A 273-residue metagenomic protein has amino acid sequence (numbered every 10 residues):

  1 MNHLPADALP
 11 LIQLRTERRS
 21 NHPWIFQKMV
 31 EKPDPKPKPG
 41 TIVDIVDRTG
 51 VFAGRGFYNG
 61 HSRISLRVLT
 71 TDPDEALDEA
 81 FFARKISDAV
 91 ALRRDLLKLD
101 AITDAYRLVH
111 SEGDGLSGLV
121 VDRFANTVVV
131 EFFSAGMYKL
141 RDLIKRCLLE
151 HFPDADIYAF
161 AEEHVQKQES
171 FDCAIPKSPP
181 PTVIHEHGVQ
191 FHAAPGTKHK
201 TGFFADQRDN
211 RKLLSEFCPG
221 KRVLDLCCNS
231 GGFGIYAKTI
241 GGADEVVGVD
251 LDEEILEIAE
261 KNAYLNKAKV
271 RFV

Functional and structural regions predicted by a protein language model:
M1-R123, P179: Non-catalytic accessory regions of SAM-dependent methyltransferases
G40, N126, C227: Residue-level signal for inorganic ion chemistry
A80-R84, D88-D95, L99-D100, P153-E169 (+2 more regions): A short, charged
V109-D122, Y138-F204, K212: Non-catalytic substrate-recognition/targeting regions of SAM-dependent transferases
A125-Y138: A short interface-forming secondary-structure element
P176-V273: Rossmann-like S-adenosyl-L-methionine
